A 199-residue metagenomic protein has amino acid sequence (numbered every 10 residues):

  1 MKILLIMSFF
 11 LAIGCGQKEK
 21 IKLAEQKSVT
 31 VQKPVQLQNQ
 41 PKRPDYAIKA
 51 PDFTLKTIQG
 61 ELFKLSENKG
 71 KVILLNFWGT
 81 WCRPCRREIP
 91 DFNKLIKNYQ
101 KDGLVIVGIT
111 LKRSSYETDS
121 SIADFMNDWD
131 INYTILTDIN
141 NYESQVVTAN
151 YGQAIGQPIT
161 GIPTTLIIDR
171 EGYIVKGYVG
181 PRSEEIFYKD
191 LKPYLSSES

Functional and structural regions predicted by a protein language model:
M1-D52, G177, S199: N-terminal targeting signals for export/organelle localization
A47, D52-I73, I96-Y99: A short beta-strand-turn-helix
K69, F77-K94: Conserved redox-active cysteine motifs that mediate thiol-disulfide chemistry, especially di-cysteine Cys-X(1-2)-Cys
R87-I131, N141-G152: Structural microenvironment flanking redox-active thiols in thiol-disulfide oxidoreductases
W129-I131, D138-K192: Thiol/disulfide oxidoreductase modules built on the thioredoxin-like
